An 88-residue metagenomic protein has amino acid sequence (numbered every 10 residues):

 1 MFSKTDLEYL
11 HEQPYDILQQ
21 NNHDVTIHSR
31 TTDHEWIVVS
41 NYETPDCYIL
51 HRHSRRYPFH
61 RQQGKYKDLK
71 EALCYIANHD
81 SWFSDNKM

Functional and structural regions predicted by a protein language model:
M1-D33, H53-P58, G64, N86: Negatively charged, low-complexity tracts enriched in Asp/Glu with abundant Ser/Thr
I17, H34-V39, A72-L73: Generic low-polarity alpha-helical segments
T32-R61, N78-H79: Short aromatic-glycine-(Arg/Gly/Cys) micro-motifs in beta-strand/loop hairpins
R56-P58, K65-W82: A short, charged, amphipathic alpha-helix used as a generic interaction element across diverse proteins
W82-M88: Amphipathic, soluble alpha/beta structural segments
